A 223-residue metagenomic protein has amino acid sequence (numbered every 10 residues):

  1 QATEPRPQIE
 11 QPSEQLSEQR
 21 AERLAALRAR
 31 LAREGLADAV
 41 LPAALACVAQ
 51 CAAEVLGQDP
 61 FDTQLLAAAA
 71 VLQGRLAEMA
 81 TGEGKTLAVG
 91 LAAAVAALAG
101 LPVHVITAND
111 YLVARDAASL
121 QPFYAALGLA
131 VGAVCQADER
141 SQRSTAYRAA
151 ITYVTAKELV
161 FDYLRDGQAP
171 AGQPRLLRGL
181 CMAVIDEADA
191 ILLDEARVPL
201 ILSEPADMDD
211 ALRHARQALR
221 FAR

Functional and structural regions predicted by a protein language model:
Q1-P5, E18-R223: Conserved P-loop NTPase motor core
Q8-Q11, Q15: Low-complexity, intrinsically disordered or signal/transmembrane-proximal segments
